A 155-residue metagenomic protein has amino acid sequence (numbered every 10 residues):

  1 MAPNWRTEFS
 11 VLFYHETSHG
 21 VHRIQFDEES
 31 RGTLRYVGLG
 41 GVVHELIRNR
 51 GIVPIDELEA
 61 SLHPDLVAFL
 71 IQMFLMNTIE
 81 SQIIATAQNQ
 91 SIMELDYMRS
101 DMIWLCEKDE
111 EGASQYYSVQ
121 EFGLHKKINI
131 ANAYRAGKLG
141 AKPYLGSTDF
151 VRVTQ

Functional and structural regions predicted by a protein language model:
M1-A2, N129: Helix N-terminus capping/helix-initiation residues
A2-H44, I52, L58-L62: Conserved ABC ATPase signature
R50-I52, Q82: Residue-level preference for the first positions of well-ordered beta-strands
I55-E57, T86-A87: Short His-Asn-centered micro-motif
H63-A68: Short alpha-helix of the ABC ATPase nucleotide-binding domain corresponding to the H-loop/switch region
F69-Q155: C-terminal lobe/lid and adjacent interdomain/linker elements of RecA-like ASCE P-loop ATPase modules
